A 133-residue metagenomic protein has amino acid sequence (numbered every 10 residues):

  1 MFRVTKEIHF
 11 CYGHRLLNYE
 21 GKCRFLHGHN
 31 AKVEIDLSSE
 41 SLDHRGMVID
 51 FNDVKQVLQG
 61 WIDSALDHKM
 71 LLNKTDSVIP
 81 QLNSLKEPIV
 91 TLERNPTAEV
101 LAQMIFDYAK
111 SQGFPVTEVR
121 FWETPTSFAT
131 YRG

Functional and structural regions predicted by a protein language model:
M1-G133: Charge-rich, low-complexity N-terminal segments
